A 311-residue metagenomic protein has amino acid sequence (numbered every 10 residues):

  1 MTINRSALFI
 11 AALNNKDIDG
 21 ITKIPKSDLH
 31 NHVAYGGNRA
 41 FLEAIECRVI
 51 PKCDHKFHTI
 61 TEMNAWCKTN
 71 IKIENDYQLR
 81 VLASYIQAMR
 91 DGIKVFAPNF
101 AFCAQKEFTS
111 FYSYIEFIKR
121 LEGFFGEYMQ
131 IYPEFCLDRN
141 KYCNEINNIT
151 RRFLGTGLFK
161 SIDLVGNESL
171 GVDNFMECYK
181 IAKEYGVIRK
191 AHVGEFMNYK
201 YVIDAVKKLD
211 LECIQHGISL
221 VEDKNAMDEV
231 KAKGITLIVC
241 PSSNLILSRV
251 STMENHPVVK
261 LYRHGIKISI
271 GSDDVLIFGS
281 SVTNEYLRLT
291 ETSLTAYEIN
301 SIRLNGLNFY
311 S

Functional and structural regions predicted by a protein language model:
M1-V187, F196-D204, K208-L209, C213 (+2 more regions): Metal-cofactor-binding active-site regions of metalloenzymes
A191: A glycine- and charged-residue-rich anion-binding loop/surface
